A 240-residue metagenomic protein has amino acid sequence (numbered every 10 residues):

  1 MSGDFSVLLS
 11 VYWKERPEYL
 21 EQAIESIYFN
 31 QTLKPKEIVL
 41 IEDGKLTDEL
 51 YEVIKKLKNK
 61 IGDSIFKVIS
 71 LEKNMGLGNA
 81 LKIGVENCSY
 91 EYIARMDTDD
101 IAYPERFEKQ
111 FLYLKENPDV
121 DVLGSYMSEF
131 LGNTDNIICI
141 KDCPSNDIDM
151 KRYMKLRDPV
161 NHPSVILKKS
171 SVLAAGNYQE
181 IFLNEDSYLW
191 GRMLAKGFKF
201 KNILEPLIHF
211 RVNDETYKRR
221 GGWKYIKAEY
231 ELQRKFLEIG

Functional and structural regions predicted by a protein language model:
E15-N30: Short, well-formed alpha-helical segments that are part of the catalytic scaffolds of diverse glycosyltransferases
L71-C88, K109: Glycine-rich, basic loop-to-helix element that forms the pyrophosphate-binding segment of sugar-nucleotide handling
I93: Short aromatic/hydrophobic "clamp" motif used to bind/position activated sugar donors
E105-I138: Conserved donor NDP-sugar-binding/catalytic core segment of glycosyltransferases
S125-Y126, I140-D158: Short, flexible, basic/aromatic active-site loop/helix in glycosyltransferases
Y126, F200-L207: Catalytic beta-strand/loop signature of glycosyltransferases that borders the donor
L183-L189: Acidic donor-binding loop at a coil-to-helix junction in glycosyltransferase catalytic cores that engages
F198, F210, K218-G240: Catalytic core of nucleotide-sugar-dependent glycosyltransferases
